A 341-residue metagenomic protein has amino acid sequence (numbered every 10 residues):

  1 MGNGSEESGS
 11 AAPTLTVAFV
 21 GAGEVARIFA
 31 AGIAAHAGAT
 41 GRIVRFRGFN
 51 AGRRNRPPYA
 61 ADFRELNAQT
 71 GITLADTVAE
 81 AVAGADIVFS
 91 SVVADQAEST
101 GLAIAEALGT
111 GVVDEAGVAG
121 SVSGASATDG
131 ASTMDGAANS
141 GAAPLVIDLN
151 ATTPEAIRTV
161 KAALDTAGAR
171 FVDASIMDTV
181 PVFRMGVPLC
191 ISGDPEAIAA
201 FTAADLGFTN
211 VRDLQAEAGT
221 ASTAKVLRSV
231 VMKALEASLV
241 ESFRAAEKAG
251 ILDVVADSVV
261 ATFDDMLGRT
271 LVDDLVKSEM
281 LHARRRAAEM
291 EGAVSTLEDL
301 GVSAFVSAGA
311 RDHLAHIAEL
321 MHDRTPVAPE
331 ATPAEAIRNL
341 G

Functional and structural regions predicted by a protein language model:
G2-G84: NAD(P)+-binding Rossmann beta1-loop-alpha1 motif at the extreme N-terminus of oxidoreductases
P13-L15, P144, V187: Nucleotide donor/acceptor-binding cores
V20, D114, S123, T152-M232: Rossmann-fold dinucleotide-binding core
R45, T73, L145, R170 (+1 more regions): Conserved beta-strand segments of alpha/beta enzyme cores
N67, L164, A203-D205, A246 (+1 more regions): A generic structural signal for well-ordered alpha-helical segments
V78-R170: Rossmann-fold NAD(P) dinucleotide-binding segment
A224-P329: Helical "substrate-binding/catalytic lid" subdomain of Rossmann-like NAD(P)-dependent dehydrogenases/reductases
V327-G341: Short, basic/aromatic-enriched C-terminal tail that caps enzymatic domains
